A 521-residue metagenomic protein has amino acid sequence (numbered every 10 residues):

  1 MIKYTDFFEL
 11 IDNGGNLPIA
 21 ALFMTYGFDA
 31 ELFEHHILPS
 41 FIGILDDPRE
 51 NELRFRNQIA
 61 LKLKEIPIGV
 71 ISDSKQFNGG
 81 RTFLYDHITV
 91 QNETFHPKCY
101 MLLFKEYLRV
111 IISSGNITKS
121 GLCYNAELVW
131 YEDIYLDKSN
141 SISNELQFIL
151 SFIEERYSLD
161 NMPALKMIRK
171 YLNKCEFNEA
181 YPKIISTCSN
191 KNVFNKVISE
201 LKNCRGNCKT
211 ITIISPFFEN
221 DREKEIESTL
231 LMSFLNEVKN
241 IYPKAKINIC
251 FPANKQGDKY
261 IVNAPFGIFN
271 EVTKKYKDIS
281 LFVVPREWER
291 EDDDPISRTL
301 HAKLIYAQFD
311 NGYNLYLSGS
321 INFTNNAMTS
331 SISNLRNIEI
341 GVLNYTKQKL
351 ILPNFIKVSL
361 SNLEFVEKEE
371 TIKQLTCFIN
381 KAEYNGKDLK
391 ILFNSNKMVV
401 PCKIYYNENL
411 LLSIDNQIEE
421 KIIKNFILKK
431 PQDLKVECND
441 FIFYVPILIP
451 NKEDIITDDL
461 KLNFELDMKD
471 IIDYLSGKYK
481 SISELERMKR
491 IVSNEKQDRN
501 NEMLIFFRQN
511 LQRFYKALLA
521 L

Functional and structural regions predicted by a protein language model:
M1-L317, T324-L521: Terminal interaction modules at protein C-ends
